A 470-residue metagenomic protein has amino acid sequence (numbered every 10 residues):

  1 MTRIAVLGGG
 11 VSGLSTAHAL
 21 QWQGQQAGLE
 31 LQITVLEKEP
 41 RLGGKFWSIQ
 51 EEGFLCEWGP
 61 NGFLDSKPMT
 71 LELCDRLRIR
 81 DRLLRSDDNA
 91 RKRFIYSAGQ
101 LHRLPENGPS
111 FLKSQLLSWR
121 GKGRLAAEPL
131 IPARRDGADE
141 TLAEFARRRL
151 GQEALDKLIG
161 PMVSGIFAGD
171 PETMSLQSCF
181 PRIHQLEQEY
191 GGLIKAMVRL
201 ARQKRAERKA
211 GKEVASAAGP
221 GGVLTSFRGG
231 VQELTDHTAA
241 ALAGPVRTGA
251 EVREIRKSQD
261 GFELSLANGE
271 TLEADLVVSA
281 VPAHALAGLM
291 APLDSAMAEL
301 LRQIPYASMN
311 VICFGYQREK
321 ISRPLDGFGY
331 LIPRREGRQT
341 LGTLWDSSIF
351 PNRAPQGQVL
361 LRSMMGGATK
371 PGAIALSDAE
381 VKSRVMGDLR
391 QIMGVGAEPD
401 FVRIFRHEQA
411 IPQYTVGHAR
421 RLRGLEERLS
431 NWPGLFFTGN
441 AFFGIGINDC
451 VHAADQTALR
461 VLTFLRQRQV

Functional and structural regions predicted by a protein language model:
M1-S12: Beta1/beta-strand and adjacent pyrophosphate-binding region of the FAD-binding site in flavoprotein oxidoreductases
I4-V6, I33, L435: Conserved hydrophobic helix-helix packing surfaces used for dimerization/oligomerization
S12, R41, H284: Conserved Rossmann-like nucleotide-cofactor binding loop
Q21-E51: Glycine-rich FAD pyrophosphate-binding loop
E52-R134: Dinucleotide-binding Rossmann-like beta1-alpha1 core, especially the glycine-rich loop that anchors the ADP
N89, A127-R256, G261, A280: Active-site/ligand-binding neighborhood in enzyme catalytic cores
P105-P109, P324-G327, L341-V470: Conserved flavin/dinucleotide-binding core of flavoenzymes
A250-L361, A368-A375, A379, G387 (+2 more regions): Mid-domain catalytic core of redox enzymes that form a hydrophobic substrate pocket/lid adjacent to a catalytic redox
